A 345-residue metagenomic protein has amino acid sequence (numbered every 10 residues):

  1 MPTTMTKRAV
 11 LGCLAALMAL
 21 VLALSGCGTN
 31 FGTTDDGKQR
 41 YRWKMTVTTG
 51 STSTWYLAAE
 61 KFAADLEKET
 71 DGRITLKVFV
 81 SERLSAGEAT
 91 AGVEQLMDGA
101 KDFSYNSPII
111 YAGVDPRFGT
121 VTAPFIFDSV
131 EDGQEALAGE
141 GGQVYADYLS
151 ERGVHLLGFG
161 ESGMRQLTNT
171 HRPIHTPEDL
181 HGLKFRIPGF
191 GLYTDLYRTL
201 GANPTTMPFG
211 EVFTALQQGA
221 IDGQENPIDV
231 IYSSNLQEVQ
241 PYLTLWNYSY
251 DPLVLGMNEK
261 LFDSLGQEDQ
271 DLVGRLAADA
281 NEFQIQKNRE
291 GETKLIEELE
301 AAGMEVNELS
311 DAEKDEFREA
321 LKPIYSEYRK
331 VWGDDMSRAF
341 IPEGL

Functional and structural regions predicted by a protein language model:
M1-R42: Short, low-complexity disordered leader/linker segments with a strong preference for bacterial N-terminal type II
G28-F127, E151, L156-L345: N-terminal secretory/targeting leader peptides
D128-Y148: A gly/proline- and charged-residue-enriched helix-loop-helix capping module
